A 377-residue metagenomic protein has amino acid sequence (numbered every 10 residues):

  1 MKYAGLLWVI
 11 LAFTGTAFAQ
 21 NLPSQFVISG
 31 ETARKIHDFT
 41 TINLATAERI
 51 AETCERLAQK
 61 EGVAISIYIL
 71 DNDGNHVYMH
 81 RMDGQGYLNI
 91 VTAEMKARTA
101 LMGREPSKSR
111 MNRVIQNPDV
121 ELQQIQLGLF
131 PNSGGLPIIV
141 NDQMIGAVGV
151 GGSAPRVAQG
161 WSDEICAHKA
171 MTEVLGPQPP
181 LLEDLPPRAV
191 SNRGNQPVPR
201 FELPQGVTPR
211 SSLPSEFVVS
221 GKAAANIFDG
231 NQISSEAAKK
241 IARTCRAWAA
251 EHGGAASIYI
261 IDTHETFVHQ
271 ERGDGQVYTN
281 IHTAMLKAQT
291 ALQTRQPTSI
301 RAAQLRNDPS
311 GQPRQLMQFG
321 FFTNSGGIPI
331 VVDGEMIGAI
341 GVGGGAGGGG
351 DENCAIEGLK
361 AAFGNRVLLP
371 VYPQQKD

Functional and structural regions predicted by a protein language model:
M1-G5: Positively charged n-region of N-terminal signal peptides that target proteins for export
G15-A19: Sec/Tat signal peptide C-region and signal peptidase I cleavage site
Q20-D377: Flexible, solvent-exposed loop/hinge segments and secondary-structure transition points
